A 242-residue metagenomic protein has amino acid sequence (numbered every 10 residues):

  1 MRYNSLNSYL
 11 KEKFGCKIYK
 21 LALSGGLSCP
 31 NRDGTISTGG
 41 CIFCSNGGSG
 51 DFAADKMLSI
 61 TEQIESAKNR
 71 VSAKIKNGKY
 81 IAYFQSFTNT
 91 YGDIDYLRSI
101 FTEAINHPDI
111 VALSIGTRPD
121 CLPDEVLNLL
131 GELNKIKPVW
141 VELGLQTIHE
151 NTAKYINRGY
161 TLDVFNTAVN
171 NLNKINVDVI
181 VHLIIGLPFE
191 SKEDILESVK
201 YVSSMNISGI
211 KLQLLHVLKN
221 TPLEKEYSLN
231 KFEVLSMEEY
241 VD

Functional and structural regions predicted by a protein language model:
M1-I81: N-terminal [4Fe-4S]-dependent radical SAM core
M1-S8, E12, K17-Y19, G209 (+1 more regions): Auxiliary Fe-S-binding modules of radical SAM enzymes
R32, S86-I94, G186-E193: Active-site mouth loops of central-metabolism enzymes
G47-A67, V71-I94, D109-L122, P138-V164 (+2 more regions): Core AdoMet radical
A67-V71, L122-I136, T167, L196-N206: Short amphipathic alpha-helices and their capping/turn segments at secondary-structure boundaries
V71-I75, I100-P108, N128-P138, N170-K174: Acidic (Asp/Glu)-rich catalytic clusters
F101-T102, P108, L113, P138-V141 (+1 more regions): Alpha/beta enzyme core
D163-P222, V241-D242: Conserved C-terminal portion of the radical SAM core fold that forms the substrate/S-adenosylmethionine-binding
